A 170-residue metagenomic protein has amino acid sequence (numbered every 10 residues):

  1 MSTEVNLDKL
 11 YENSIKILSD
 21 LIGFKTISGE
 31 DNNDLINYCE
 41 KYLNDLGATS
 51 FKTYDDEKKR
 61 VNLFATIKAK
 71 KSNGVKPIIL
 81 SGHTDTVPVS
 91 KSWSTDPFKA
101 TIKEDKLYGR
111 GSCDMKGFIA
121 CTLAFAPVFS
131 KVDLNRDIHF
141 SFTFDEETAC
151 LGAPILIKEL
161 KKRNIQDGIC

Functional and structural regions predicted by a protein language model:
S2-R110, F129-N135: Acidic/His- and Gly-rich active-site-bordering loop/insert found across diverse amide/peptide-bond hydrolases
M115-C170: Acidic/histidine-rich catalytic neighborhood of metal-dependent amide-processing enzymes
